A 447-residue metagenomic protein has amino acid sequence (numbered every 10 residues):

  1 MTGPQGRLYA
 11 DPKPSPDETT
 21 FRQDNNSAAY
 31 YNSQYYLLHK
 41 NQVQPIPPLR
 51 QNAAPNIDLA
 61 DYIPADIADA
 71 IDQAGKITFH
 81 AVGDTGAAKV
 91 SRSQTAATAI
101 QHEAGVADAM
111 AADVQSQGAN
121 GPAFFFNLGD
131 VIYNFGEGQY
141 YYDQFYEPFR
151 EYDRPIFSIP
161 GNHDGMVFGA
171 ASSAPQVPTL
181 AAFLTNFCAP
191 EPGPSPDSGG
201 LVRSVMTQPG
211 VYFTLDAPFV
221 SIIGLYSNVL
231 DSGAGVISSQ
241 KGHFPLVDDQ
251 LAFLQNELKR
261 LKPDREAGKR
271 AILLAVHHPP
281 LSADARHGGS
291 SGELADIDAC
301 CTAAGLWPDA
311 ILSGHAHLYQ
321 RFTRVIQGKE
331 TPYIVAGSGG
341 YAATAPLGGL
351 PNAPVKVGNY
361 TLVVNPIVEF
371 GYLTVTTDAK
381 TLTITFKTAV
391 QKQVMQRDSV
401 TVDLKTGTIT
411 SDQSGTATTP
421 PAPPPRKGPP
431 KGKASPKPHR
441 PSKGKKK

Functional and structural regions predicted by a protein language model:
M1-A123, Y142, Y146-S158, S173-Q176 (+8 more regions): Acidic, histidine-bearing metal-coordination/catalytic regions of metal-dependent phosphoesterases
G6-L8, T19-T20, N32, L37 (+4 more regions): Extended active-site neighborhood of metal-dependent phosphoesterases/phosphodiesterases
T78-F79, F124, V220-I222, A271-L273 (+1 more regions): Structural motif
D84, G129-D130, G161-N162, L225 (+2 more regions): Active-site glycine-centered loops adjacent to acidic/histidine catalytic or metal-binding residues that shape
A87-H102, M166, G224, D231-A234 (+4 more regions): Short, solvent-exposed loop/turn elements at domain surfaces
L261-D284: Short acidic, glycine-rich surface-loop motifs adjacent to enzyme active sites
L274-L281, D309-R321: Histidine-centered catalytic micro-motifs
